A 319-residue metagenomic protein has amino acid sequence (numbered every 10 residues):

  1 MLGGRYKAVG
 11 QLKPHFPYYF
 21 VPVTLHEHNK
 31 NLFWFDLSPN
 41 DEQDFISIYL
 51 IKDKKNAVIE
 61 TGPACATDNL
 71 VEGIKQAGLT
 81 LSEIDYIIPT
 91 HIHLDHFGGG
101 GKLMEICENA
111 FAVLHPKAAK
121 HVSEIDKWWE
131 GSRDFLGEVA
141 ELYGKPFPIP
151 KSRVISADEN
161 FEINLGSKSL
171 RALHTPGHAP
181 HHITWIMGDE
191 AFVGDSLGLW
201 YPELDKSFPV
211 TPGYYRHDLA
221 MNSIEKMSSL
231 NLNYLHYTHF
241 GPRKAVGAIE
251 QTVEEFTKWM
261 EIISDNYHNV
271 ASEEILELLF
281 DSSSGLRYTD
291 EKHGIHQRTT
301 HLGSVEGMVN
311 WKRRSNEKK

Functional and structural regions predicted by a protein language model:
Y18-A77, W185-D195: Conserved beta-strand hairpin/beta-sheet module of binuclear metal-dependent hydrolase folds, prominently
N31, I51, E60, H91 (+4 more regions): Divalent metal-coordination and catalytic microenvironments
A57, I88, A112, E190-V193 (+1 more regions): Residue-level marker for buried hydrophobic side chains located in beta-strands that build the well-ordered beta-sheet
P63-C65, S169-H174, P180-V246: Metallo-beta-lactamase
E83-D95: Metallo-beta-lactamase
F97-C107, E124, G247: Metal-dependent catalytic neighborhoods of phosphoester/phosphodiester hydrolases
V122-L173, N222-E225: Metallo-beta-lactamase
D265-K319: C-terminal regulatory/interaction regions
